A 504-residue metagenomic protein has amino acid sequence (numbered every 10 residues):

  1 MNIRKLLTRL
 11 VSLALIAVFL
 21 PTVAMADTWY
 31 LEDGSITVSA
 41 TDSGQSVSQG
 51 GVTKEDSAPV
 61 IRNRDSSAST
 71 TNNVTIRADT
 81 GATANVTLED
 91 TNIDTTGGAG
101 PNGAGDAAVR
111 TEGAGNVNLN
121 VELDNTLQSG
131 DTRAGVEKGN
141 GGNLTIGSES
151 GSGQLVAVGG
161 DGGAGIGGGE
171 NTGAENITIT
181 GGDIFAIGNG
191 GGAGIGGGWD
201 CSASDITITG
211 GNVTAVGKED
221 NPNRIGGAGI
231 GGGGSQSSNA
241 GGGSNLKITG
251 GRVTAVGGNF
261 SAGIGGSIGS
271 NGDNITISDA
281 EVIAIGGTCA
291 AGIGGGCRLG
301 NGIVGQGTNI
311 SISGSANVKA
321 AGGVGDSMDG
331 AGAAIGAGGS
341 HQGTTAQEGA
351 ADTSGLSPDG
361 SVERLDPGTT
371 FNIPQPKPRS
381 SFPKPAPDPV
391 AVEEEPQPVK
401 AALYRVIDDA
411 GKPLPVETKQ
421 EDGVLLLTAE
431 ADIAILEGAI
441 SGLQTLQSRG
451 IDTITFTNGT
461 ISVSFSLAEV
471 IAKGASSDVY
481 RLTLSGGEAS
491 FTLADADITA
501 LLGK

Functional and structural regions predicted by a protein language model:
M1-K5: N-terminal secretory signal peptides that target proteins for export/translocation
T8-S12, I16, M25-E395: A composition-driven surface/loop motif
F19-P21: N-terminal signal peptide c-region/cleavage motif recognized by signal peptidases
V60-N63, T83-E89, D94-A104, R110 (+1 more regions): Long, contiguous ectodomains of secretory-pathway proteins
